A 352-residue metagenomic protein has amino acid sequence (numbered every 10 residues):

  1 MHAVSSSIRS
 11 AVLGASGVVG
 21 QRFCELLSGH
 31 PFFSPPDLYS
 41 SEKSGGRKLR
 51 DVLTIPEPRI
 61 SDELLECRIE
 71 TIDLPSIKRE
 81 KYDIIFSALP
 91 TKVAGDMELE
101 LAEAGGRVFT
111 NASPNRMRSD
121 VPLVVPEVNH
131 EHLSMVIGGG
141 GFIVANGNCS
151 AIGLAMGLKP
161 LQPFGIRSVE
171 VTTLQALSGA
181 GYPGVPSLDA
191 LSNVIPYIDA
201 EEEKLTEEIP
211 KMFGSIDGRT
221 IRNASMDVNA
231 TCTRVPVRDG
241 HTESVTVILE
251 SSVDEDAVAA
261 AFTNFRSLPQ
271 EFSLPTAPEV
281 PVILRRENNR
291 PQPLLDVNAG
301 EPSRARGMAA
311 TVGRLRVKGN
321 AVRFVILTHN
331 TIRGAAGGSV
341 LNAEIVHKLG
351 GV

Functional and structural regions predicted by a protein language model:
M1-Y197, D227, N298, R304 (+5 more regions): N-terminal Rossmann-like NAD(P) cofactor-binding subdomain of oxidoreductases, focused on the glycine-rich
G179-V352: Charged docking surfaces used in two-component/phosphorelay signaling
